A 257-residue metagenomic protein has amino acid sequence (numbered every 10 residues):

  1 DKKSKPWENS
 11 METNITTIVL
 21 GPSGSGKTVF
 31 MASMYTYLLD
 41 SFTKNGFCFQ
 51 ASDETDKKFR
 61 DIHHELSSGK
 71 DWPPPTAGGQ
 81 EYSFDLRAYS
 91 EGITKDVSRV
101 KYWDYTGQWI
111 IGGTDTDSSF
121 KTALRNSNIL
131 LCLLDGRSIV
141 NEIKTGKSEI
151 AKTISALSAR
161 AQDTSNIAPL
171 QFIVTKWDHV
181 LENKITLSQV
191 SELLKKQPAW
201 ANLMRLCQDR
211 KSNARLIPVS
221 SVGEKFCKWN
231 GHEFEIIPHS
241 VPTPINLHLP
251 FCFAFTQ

Functional and structural regions predicted by a protein language model:
K2-G78, S83, Y89-V100: Conserved G1/Walker A P-loop phosphate-binding module
S4, D117-S118, N202-L203: Eukaryotic intrinsically disordered and solvent-exposed regulatory patches
G21-G26, G107, G223, N246: Glycine-centered flexibility sites
G24-A32, G69-P74, I111-F120, A156-D163: Short N-terminal helix-initiation segments at or just after the protein's N-terminus
T36, G107, H179: Active-site micro-motifs of SAM-dependent methyltransferase domains
T76-L131, S138-K147: Switch II of P-loop NTPase G domains
K121-Q257: Conserved GTP-binding G-domain of TRAFAC-class P-loop NTPases and closely related GTPase folds
